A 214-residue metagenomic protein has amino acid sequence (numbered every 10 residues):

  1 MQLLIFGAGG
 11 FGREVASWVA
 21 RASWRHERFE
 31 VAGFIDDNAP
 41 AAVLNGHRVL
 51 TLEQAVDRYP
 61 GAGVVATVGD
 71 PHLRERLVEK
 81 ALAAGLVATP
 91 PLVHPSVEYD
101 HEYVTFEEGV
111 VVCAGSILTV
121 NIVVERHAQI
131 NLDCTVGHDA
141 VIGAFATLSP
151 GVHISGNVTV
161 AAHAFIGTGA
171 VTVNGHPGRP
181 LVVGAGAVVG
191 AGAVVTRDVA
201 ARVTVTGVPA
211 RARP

Functional and structural regions predicted by a protein language model:
M1-V19: Glycine-rich adenosine-cofactor-binding loop
F11, G69-P71, R211: Short glycine-rich anion-binding loops that position phosphate/pyrophosphate groups of nucleotides and phosphorylated
A16-W18, R76-K80, V124, A200-A201: Short amphipathic alpha-helical segments
S23-R28, A83-V87: Short helix-capping segments at alpha-helix termini
W24-A42: NAD(P)-binding Rossmann-fold cofactor-contacting core
A39-E98: Phosphate-bearing ligand-interacting subdomains that bind or position ATP/ADP/UDP/GDP/NAD(P) or nucleotide-linked
L92-R213: Structural signal for interior beta-strand "rungs" in well-ordered beta-sheet cores of soluble enzyme domains
